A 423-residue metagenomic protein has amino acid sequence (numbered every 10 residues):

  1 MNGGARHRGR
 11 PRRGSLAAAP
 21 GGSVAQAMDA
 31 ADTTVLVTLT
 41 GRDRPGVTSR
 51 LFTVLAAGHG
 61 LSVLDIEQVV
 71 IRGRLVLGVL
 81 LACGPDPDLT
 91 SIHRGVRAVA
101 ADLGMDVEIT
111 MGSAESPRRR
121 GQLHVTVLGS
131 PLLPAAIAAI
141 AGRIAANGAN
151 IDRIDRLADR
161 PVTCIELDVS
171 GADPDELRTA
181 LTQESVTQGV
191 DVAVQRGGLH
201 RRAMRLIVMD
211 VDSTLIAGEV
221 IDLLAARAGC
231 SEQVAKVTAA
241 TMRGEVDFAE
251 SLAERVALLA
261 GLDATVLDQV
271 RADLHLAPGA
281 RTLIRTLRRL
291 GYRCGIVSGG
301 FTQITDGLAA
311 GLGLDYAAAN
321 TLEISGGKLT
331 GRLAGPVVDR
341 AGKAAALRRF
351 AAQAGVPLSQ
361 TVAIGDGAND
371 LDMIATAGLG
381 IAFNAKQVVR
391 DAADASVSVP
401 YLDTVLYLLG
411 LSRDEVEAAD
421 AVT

Functional and structural regions predicted by a protein language model:
N2-M204: A conserved regulatory-domain signal marking ACT and ACT-like small-molecule sensing domains and adjacent regulatory
R42, G46, P87, S91 (+9 more regions): Conserved active-site and cofactor/substrate-binding residues in soluble primary-metabolism enzymes
V47-T48, A138, L215-G218, D370-M373: Short glycine/serine/threonine-rich phosphate/pyrophosphate-binding segments that cradle anionic phosphate groups
G171, D212, R281: Active-site pocket-lining segments that scaffold enzyme catalytic pockets across diverse folds
A203-A249, A253-E254: Active-site neighborhood of HAD-like aspartate-dependent phosphohydrolases
A240, A253-G261, R271: Long, charge-rich alpha-helical interaction segments
G261-L379, F383-T423: C-terminal cap/substrate-recognition subdomain and adjoining C-terminal extension of metal-dependent phosphatase-like
